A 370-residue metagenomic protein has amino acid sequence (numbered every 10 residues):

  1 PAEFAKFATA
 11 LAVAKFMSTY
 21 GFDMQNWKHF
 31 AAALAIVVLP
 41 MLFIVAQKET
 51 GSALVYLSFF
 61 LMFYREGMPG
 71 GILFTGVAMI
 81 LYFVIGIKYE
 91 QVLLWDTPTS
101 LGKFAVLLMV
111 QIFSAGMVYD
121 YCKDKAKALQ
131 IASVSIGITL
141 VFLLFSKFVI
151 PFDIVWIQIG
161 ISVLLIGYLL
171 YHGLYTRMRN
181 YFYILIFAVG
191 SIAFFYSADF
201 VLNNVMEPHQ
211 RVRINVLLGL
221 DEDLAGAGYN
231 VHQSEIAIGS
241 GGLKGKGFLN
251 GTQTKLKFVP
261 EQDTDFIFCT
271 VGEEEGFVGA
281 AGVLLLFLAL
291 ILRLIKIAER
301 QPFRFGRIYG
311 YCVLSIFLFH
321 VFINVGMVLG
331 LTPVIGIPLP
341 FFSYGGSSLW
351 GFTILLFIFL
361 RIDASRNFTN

Functional and structural regions predicted by a protein language model:
P1-A225, C269-L329, I354, I358: Hydrophobic alpha-helical transmembrane segments of multi-pass inner membrane proteins, especially in bacterial systems
P40-Q47, I238-K244, I323, L329-F342: Transmembrane alpha-helix interface/packing and boundary motifs in multi-pass membrane proteins, characterized by
E49-L54, G245-G251, Q262-T264, I335 (+2 more regions): Transmembrane helix boundary and interhelical junction motifs in multipass membrane proteins
I112-M117, G330-N367: Transmembrane alpha-helices of multi-pass inner-membrane enzymes
K125, T176, I362-N370: Membrane-interface capping segments at transmembrane-helix boundaries
P208, G228, E261, D265: Electropositive phosphate-/nucleotide-binding environments in soluble metabolic enzymes
E235-I238, G242-E275: Long extracytoplasmic/lumenal interhelical loops at the membrane interface of multi-pass membrane proteins
